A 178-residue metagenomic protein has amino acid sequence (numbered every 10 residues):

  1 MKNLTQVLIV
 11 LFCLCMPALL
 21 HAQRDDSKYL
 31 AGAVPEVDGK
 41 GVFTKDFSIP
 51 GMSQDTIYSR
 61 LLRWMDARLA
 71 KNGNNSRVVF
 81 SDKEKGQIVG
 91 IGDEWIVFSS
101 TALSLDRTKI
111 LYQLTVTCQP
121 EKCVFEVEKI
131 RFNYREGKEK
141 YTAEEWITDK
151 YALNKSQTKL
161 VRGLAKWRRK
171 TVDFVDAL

Functional and structural regions predicted by a protein language model:
M1-D25: Bacterial Sec-dependent N-terminal signal peptides
H21-L178: Ser/Thr-rich, low-complexity intrinsically disordered terminal regions
